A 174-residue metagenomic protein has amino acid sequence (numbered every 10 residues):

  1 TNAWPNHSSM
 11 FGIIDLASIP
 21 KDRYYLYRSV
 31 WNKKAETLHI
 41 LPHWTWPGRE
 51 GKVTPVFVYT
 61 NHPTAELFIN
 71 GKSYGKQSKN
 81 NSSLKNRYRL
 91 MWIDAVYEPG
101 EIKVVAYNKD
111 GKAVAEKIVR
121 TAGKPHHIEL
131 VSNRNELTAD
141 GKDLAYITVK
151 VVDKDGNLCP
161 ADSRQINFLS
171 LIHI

Functional and structural regions predicted by a protein language model:
T1-A113: Extended substrate-binding grooves/exosites of carbohydrate-active enzymes
W46-G51, E136-A145: Short, solvent-exposed loop/linker segments at the N-terminal edge of repeated beta-sheet extracellular domains
V56-T60, V105, K142-P160: Beta-strand-rich structural segments
K112-A122: Edge beta-strands of extracellular beta-sandwich domains
A122-T138: Low-complexity, acidic Ser/Thr/Pro/Gly-rich terminal tails and inter-domain linkers that flank the onset of structured
S163-S170: Short acidic, flexible loop segments centered on an aromatic residue
I172-I174: Conserved small/polar residues in nucleotide/adenosyl-binding loops
